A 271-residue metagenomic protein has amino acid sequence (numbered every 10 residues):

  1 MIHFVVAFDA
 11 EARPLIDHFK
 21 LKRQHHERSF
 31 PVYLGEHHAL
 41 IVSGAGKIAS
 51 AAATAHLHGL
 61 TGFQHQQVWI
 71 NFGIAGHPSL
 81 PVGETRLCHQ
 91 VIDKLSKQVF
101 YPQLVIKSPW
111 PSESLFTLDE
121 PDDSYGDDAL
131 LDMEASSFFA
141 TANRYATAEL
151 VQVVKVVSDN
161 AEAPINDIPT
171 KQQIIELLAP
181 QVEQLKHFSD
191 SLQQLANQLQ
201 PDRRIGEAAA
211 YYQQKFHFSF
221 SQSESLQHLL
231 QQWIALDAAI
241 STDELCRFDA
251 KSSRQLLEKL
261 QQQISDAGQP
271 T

Functional and structural regions predicted by a protein language model:
M1-H3, H38: Extreme N-terminal starter segment of soluble prokaryotic enzymes
F4-V5, K22, H65, L257: Intrinsically disordered, low-complexity regions
V5-V6, Q24-R28, I165: Short, exposed beta-strand "edge-strand" segments with a Pro/Gly-rich flavor and a Y/T-containing core
F8-D9, A135: Helix N-cap/beta->alpha junction signal
A10-L15, A49: Short N-terminal binding/cap micro-motifs at the start of the first secondary-structure element
R13-I16, K20, N143: Class I S-adenosyl-L-methionine
H18-Y33: Short catalytic helix/loop segments, enriched in acidic residues and glycine and frequently bearing histidine
S29-T271: Glycine-rich phosphate- or other oxyanion-binding loops that anchor nucleotides, phosphorylated ligands
